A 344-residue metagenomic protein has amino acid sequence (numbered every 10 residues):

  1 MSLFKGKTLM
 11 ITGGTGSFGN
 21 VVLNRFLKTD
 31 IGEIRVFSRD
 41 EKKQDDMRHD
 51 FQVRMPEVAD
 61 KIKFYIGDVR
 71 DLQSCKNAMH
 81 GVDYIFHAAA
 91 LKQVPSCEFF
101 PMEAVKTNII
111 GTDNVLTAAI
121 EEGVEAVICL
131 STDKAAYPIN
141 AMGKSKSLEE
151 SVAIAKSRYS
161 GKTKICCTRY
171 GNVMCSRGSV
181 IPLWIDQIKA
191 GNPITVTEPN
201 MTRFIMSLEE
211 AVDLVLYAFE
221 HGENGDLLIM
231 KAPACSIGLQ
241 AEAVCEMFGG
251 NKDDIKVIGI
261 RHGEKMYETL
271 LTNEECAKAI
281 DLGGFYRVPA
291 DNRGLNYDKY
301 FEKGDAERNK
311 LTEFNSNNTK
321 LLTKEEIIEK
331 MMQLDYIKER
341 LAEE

Functional and structural regions predicted by a protein language model:
K7-T29: N-terminal Rossmann NAD(P)H-binding glycine-rich loop of SDR-like oxidoreductase domains
T12, M79-A88, C129: Rossmann-fold scaffold of SDR-type NAD(P)-dependent oxidoreductases
D30-K43: Conserved glycine-rich Rossmann-like NAD(P)H-binding loop of the short-chain dehydrogenase/reductase
S38, Y65-I66, K106, E198 (+1 more regions): Conserved residues in the N-terminal Rossmann fold of short-chain dehydrogenase/reductase
D40, D50, D133, P233: Residues in the short beta-alpha loop(s) of Rossmann-like NAD(P)-binding domains
K63-Y84: Conserved Rossmann-fold cofactor-binding substructure of NAD(P)-dependent oxidoreductases
H87, L91-E150, A155, I165: Conserved Rossmann-fold NAD(P)-dependent oxidoreductase catalytic core, especially the SDR/UDP-sugar
E121, S151-E344: Strand-loop microenvironment adjacent to phosphate/nucleotide-handling motifs in alpha/beta enzyme folds
